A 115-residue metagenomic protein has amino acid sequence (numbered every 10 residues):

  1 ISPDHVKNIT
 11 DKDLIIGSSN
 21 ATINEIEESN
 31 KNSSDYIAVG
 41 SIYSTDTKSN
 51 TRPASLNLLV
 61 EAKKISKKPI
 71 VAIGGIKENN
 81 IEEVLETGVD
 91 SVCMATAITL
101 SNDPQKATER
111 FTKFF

Functional and structural regions predicted by a protein language model:
I1-T22, N50-E78, F111-F115: Alpha-helix-loop-beta-strand connector modules within alpha/beta enzyme cores
I1-V6, A38-N50, I81-F114: Glycine-rich phosphate-binding active-site loops on the catalytic face of alpha/beta enzymes
I15, Y36-A38, A72-I73, S91: Short glycine/serine/threonine-biased micro-segments
I16-K48: Histidine/lysine/aspartate-rich catalytic loop segments that bind and position anionic ligands
E25, L58, D103-P104: Generic hydrophobic secondary-structure packing signal
E28, A62, E83: Hydrophobic/aromatic ligand-binding patch that stacks against planar heteroaromatic rings of cofactors or nucleotides
N30-S33, R52-P53, N80-I81: Short hydrophobic/aromatic-rich motifs at helix boundaries and adjacent loops
N32, I65, E86-G88: Structural motif
